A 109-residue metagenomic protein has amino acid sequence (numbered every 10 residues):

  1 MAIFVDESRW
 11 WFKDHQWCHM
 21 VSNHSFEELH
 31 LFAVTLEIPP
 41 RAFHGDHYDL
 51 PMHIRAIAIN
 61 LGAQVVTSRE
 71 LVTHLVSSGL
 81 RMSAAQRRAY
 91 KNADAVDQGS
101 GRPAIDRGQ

Functional and structural regions predicted by a protein language model:
M1-I3: Extreme N-terminal starter segment of soluble prokaryotic enzymes
D6-V66, E70-A85: Basic nucleic-acid-binding interfaces
T73-Q109: Intrinsically disordered, low-complexity regulatory segments in tyrosine-phosphorylation signaling proteins
